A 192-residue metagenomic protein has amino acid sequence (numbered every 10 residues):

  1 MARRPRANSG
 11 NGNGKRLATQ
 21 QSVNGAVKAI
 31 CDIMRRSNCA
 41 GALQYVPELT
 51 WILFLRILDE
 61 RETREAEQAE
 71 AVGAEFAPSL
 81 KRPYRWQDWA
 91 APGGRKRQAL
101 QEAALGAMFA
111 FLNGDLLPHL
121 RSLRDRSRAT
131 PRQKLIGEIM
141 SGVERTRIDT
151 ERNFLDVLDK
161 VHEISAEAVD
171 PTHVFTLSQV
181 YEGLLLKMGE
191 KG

Functional and structural regions predicted by a protein language model:
M1-G192: Non-catalytic, mostly N-terminal accessory regions of nucleic-acid modification and defense proteins
